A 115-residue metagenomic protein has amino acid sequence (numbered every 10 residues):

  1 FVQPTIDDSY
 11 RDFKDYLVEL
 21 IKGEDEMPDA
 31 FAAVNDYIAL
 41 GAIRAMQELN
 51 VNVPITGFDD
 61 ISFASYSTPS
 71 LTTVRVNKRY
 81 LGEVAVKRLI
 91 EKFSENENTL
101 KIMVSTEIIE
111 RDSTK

Functional and structural regions predicted by a protein language model:
F1-E24: Structural motif
V18-K115: Flexible loop/turn connectors
